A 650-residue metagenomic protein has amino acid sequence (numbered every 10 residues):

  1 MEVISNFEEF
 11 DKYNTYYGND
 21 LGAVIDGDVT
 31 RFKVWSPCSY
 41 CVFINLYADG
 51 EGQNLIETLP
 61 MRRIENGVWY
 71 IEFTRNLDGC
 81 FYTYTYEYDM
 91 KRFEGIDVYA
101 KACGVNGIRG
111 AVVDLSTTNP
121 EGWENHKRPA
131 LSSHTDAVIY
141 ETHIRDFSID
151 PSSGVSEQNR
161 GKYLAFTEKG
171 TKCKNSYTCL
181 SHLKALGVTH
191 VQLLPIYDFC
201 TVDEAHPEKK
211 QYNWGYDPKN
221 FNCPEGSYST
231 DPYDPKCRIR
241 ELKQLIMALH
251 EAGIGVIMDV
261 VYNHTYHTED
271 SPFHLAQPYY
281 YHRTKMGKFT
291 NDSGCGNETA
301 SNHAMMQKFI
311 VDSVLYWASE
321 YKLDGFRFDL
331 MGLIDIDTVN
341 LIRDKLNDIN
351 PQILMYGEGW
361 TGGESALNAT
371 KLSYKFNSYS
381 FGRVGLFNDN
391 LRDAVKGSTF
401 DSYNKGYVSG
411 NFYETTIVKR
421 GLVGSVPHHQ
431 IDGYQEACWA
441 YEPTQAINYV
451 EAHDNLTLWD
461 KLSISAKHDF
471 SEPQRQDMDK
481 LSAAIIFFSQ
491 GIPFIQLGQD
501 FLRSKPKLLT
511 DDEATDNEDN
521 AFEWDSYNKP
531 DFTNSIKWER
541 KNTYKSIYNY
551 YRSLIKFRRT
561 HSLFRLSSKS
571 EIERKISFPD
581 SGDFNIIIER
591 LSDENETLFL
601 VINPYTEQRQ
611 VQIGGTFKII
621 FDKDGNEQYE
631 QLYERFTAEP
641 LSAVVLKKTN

Functional and structural regions predicted by a protein language model:
M1-V29, R63-E168: The feature marks proteins involved in alpha-glucan
T15, N19, Q430, G491 (+2 more regions): Glycan-recognition and catalytic regions of carbohydrate-active enzymes
V24-Y40, K556, R574-I613: Carbohydrate-binding surface patches
V34, Y40-E51, Q608-D624: Beta-strand-rich binding/interaction modules
V34, Y84, T142, L193 (+9 more regions): Conserved, mostly hydrophobic/aromatic
S36, D78-Y82, E630-N650: C-terminal beta-strand-rich structural cap/linker in extracellular carbohydrate-active enzymes
V113, R343-D344, D348-E518, L600 (+1 more regions): Conserved alpha/beta catalytic core and glycan-binding cleft of carbohydrate-active enzymes
R145-Y321, M331, D335-N350, L354: Substrate-binding/active-site clefts of carbohydrate-active enzymes
